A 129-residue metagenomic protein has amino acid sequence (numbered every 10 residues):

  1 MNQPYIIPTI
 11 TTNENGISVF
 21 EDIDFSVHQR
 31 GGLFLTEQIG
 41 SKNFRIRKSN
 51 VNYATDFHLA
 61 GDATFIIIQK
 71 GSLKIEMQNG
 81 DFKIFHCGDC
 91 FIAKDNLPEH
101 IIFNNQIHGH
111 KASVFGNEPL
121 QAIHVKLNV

Functional and structural regions predicted by a protein language model:
M1-S41, R45-I46: A short, N-terminal "cap"/entry segment at the start of jelly-roll beta-barrel domains of the cupin/DSBH fold
N13-E14, Q69, Q78: Short, ordered coil/turn segments that flank beta-strands lining enzyme active or ligand-binding pockets
D24-Q29, G40-A60, F82-F85, K94-N96 (+1 more regions): Conserved short histidine dyad/triad with adjacent acidic residue
F34, T55-D56, D62, P98-I101 (+1 more regions): Vicinal oxygen chelate
E37-N52, I107-N117: Short, solvent-exposed cationic patches
K48-S49, H58-I75: Short, conserved beta-strand element in jelly-roll/cupin
G80-F82, H86-D89, D95-N128: Ligand-binding loop in jelly-roll beta-barrel domains
